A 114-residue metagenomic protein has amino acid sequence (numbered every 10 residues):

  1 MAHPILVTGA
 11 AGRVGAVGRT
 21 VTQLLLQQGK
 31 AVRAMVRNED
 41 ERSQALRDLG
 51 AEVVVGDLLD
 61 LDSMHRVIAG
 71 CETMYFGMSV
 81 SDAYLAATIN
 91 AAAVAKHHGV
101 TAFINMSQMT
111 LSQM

Functional and structural regions predicted by a protein language model:
A2-K30: N-terminal Rossmann NAD(P)H-binding glycine-rich loop of SDR-like oxidoreductase domains
P4, E72-T73, A102: Structural motif
T8-A11, M35, F103-S107: SDR active-site strand-loop-helix element
V32-R33, V53: Hydrophobic anchor at the start of a short beta-strand that flanks the dinucleotide cofactor-binding loop
M35-D40, G56-L58: N-terminal Rossmann-fold cofactor-binding loop
Q44-E72: Conserved Rossmann-fold cofactor-binding substructure of NAD(P)-dependent oxidoreductases
G77-M114: Glycine-/Pro-rich loop/turn segments that contact NAD(P) or position catalytic residues in Rossmann-like domains
